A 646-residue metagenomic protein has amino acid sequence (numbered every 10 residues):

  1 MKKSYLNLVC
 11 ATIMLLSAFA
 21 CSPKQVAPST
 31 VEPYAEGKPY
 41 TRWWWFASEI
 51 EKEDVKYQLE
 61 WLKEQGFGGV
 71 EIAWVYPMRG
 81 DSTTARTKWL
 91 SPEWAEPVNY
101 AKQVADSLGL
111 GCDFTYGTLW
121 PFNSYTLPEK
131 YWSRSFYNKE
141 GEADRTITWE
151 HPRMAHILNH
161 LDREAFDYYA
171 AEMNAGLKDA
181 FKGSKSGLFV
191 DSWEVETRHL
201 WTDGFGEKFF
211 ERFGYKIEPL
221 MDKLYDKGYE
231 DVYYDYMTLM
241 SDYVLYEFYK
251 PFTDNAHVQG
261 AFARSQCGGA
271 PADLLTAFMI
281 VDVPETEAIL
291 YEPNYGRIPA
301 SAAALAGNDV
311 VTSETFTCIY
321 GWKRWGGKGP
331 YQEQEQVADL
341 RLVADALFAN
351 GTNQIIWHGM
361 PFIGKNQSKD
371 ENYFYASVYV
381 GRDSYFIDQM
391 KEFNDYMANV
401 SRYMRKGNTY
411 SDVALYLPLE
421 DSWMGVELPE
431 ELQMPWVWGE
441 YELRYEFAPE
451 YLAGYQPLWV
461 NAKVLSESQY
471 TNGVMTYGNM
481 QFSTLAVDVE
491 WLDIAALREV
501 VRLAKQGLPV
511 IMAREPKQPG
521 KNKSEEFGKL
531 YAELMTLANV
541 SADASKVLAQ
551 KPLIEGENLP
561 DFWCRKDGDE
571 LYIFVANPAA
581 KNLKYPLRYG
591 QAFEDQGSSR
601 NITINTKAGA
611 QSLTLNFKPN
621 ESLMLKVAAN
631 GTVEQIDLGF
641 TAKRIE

Functional and structural regions predicted by a protein language model:
M1-P28: Bacterial Sec-dependent N-terminal signal peptides
K24-S29, R134, K139-A143, I645: Low-complexity, Pro/Thr/Ser/Gly/Ala-rich linker/spacer regions in secreted, extracellular modular proteins
V26-G69: Mature N-terminal segment immediately following signal peptide/propeptide cleavage in secreted/periplasmic
S29-W45, T148-P152, H156-D162, G183-G187 (+3 more regions): An acidic-aromatic substrate-binding cleft motif
P39-Y40, E51, V55-K56, G69-V70 (+4 more regions): Carbohydrate-binding surfaces of carbohydrate-active enzymes
W45-A47, W74, V489: Short glycine-centered, acidic/aromatic-flanked micro-motifs in structured strand/loop junctions that mark active-site
E51, I157-A170, Q389-F393: Phosphate/oxyanion-binding active-site loops and adjacent basic polyanion-contact surfaces
V75-R163, D167: Acidic/aromatic-lined carbohydrate-recognition and catalytic surfaces of CAZymes acting on diverse glycans
